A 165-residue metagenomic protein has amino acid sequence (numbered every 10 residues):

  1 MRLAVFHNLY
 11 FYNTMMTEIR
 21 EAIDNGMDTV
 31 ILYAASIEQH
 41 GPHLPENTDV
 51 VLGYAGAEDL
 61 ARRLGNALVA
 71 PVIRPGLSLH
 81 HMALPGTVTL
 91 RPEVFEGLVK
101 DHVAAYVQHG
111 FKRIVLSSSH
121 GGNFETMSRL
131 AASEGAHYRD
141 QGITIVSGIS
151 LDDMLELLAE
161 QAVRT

Functional and structural regions predicted by a protein language model:
M1-P45: Active-site and ligand/interface coordination hotspots across diverse enzymes and nucleic-acid-associated assemblies
Y10-T14, V72-T165: Active-site histidine-anchored catalytic micro-motif
I23, A61-L64, G135: Structural signal for hydrophobic packing residues in well-ordered secondary-structure cores of soluble enzyme domains
D28-V30, A67-L68, I143: Structural motif
P42, N47, A70-P71, M82: Extended amphipathic ligand-handling, pore-lining, and cofactor/metal-binding catalytic surfaces
N47-V50, A132-E134: Glycine-rich, phosphate-binding/catalytic loops in enzymes
D49-A61: Short catalytic helix/loop segments, enriched in acidic residues and glycine and frequently bearing histidine
E58-R74: Active-site machinery of serine-nucleophile hydrolases
